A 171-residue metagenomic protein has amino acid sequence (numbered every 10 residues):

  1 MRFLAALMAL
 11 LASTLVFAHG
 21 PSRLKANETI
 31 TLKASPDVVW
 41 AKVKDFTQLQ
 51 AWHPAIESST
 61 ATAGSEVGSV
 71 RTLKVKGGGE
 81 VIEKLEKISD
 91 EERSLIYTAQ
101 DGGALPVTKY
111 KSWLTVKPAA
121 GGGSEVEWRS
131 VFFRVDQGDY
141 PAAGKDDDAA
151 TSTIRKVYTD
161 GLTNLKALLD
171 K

Functional and structural regions predicted by a protein language model:
M1-L4: Positively charged n-region of N-terminal signal peptides that target proteins for export
F17-A63: Hydrophobic ligand-binding cavity/cleft-lining segments
S22, P106-W113: Amphipathic hydrophobic-ligand
T31, A51, T60-K109, G123-E125 (+2 more regions): Glycine-rich portal/gate segments that line the openings of hydrophobic small-molecule binding cavities
S35-P36, K42-D45, V81, A150 (+1 more regions): Stable alpha-helical elements in mature extracytoplasmic
T60-T62, W113-P118: Short amphipathic beta-strand and strand-loop transition segments with alternating hydrophobic
E125, F132-K171: A conserved amphipathic terminal alpha-helix motif
